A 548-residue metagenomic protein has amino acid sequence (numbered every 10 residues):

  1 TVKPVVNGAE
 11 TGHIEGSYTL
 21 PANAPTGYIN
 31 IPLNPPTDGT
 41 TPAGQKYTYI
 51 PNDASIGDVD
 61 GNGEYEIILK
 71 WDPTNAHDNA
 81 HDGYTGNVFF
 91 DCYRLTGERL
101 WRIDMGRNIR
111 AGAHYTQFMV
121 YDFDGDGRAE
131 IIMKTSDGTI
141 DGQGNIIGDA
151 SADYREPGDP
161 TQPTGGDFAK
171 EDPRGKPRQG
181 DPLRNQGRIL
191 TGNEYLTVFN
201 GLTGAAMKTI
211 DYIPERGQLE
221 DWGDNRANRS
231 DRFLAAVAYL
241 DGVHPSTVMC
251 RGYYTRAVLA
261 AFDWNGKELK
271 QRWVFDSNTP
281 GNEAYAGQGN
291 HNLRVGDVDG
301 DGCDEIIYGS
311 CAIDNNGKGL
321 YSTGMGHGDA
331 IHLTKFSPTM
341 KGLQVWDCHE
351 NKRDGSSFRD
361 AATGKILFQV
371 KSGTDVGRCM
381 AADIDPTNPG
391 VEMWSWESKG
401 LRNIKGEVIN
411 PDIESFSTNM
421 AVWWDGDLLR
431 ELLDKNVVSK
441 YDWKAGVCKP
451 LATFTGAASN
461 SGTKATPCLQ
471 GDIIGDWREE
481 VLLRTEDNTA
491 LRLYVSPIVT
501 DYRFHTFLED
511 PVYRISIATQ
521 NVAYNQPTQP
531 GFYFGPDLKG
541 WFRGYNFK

Functional and structural regions predicted by a protein language model:
K3-K548: Beta-propeller-forming repeat regions
